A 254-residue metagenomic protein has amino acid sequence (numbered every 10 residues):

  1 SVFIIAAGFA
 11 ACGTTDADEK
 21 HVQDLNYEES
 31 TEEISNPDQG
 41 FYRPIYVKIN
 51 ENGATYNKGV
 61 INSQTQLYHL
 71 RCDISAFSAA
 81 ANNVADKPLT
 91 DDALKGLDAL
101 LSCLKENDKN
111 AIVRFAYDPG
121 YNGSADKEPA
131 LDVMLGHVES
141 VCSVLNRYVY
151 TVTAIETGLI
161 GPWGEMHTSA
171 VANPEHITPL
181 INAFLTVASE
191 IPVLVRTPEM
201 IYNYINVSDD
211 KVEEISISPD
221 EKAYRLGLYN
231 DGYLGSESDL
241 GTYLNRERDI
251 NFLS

Functional and structural regions predicted by a protein language model:
S1-G8: Bacterial N-terminal signal peptides
F9-L25: Bacterial Sec-dependent N-terminal signal peptides
H21-L97, G120-N122: N-terminal substrate-binding region of glycoside hydrolase catalytic domains
S63-A80, G96-P129, E156-P162: Substrate-binding cleft and catalytic face of glycoside hydrolase catalytic domains, especially the flexible beta-alpha
A80-K87, G123-P129, M166-A172, N206: Short, flexible/disordered intra-domain loops and linkers
D92-N110, K127-A154, E175-A188: An active-site-proximal structural segment forming one wall of the substrate-binding cleft that immediately precedes
I112-N122, V141-P174: Active-site groove signature of glycoside hydrolases
A154-E156, G161, E165, S169-S254: Catalytic-core regions of glycoside hydrolase
